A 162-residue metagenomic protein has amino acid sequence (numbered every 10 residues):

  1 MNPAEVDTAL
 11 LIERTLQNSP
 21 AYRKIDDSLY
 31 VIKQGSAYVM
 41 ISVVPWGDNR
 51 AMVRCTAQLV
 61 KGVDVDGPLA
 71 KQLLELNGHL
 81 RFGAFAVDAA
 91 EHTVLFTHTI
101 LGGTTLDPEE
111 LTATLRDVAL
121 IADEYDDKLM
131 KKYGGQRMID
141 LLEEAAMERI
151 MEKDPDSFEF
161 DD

Functional and structural regions predicted by a protein language model:
M1-M40: Charge-rich, low-complexity N-terminal segments
N2, V6, V63-G67, T105-T112: Ordered, soluble secondary-structure elements with a strong preference for glycine-centered loop motifs and nearby
T8-A21, A51-P68, A145-K153: Charged, low-complexity, helix/coiled-coil-prone segments
T15-N18, Q72-L80, T114-K128: Conserved short hydrophobic interaction patches
I25-V63: Hydrophobic-cavity lipid-handling domains and compact docking modules
C55-T93, T97: Short, internal acidic amphipathic alpha-helical interface segments that mediate docking to partner proteins
V87-R116, L120, E124-R137: Well-ordered alpha/beta subsegment
L129-D162: Short, highly charged C-terminal tails/helix-capping segments
